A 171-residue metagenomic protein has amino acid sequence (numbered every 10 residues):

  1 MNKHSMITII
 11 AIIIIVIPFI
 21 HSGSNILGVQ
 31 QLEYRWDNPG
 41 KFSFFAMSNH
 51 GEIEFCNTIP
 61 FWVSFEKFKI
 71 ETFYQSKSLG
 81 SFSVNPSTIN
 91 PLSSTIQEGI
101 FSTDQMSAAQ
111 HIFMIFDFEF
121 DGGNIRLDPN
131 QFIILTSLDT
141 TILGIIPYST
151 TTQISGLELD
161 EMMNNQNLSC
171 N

Functional and structural regions predicted by a protein language model:
M1-S43, S48, S78, L143-N171: Membrane engagement elements in two modes
M47-G51, F68, T95, F132: Hydrophobic core residues within well-ordered beta-strands of beta-rich domains
N49, I53-P60: Asparagine-centered strand-capping/turn motif at beta-strand->loop junctions
F61-F68, S81-S83: Short, hydrophobic/aromatic beta-strand segments
S76-I115: Intrinsically disordered, low-complexity Pro/Gly/Ser/Thr-rich segments with frequent PxxP/GP/PP motifs and embedded
Q105-N171: Terminal connector regions
